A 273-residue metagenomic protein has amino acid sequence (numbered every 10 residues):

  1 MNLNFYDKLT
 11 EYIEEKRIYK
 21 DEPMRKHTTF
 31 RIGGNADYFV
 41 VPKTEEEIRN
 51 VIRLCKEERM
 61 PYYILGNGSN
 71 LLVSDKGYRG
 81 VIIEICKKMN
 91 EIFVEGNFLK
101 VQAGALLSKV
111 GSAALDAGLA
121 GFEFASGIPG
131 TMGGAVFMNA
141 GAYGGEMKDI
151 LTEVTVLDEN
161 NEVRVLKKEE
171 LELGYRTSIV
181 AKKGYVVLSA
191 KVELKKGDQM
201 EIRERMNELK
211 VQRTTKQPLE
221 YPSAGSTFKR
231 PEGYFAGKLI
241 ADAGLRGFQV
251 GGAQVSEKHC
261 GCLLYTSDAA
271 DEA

Functional and structural regions predicted by a protein language model:
N2-M132: Anion-binding (especially nucleotide phosphate/pyrophosphate-binding) glycine-rich loop and adjoining beta-alpha core
N4, R25, K43-E46, A105 (+8 more regions): Conserved active-site and cofactor/substrate-binding residues in soluble primary-metabolism enzymes
Y19-K20, K26, L71, L157-D158 (+1 more regions): Phosphate/pyrophosphate- and phosphate-bearing ligand-binding catalytic cores of soluble enzymes
R31, K100-Q102, E123, F137 (+3 more regions): Conserved beta-strand segments that form the floor/walls of ligand-binding pockets within enzyme and binding domains
G33-G34, V40-E45, L72-N90, F137-K168 (+1 more regions): Structural signature of FAD isoalloxazine-binding scaffolds in flavoprotein oxidoreductases
D37-Y38, N70-L72, V81-E84, S108 (+6 more regions): Short, electropositive, low-hydrophobicity segments enriched in small/polar residues
G111-T152, S223, T227: A gly/ser-rich beta-alpha-beta helix-loop segment of oxidoreductase catalytic cores
Y265-A273: Single conserved hydrophobic/aromatic residue that forms the stacking wall/gate of nucleotide- or nucleobase-binding
